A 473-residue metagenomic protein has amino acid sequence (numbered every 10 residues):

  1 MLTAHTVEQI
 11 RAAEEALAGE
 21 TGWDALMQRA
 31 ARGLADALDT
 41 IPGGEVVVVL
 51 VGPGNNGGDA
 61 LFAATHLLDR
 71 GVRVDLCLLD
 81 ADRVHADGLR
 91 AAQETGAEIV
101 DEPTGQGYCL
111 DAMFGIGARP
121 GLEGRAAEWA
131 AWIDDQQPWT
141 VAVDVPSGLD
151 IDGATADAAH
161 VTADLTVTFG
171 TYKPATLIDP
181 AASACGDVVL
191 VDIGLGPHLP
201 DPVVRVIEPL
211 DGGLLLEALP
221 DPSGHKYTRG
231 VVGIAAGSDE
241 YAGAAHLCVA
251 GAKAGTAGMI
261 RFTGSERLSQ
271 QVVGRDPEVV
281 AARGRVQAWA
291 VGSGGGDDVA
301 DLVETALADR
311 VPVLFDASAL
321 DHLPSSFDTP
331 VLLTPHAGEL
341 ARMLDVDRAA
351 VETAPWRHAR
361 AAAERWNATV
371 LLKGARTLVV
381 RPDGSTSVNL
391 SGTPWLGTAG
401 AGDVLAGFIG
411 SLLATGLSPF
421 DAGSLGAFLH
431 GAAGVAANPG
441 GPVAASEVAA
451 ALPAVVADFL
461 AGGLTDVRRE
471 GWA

Functional and structural regions predicted by a protein language model:
M1-L76, L165, P174-A317, D321-L332 (+2 more regions): Small-residue (G/A/S/T)-rich helix-start motifs and N-terminal tracts that mark the onset
A35-M113, G121-V143: Nucleotide and nucleotide-moiety/phosphate-recognizing core
V84, R125, A159, G400 (+1 more regions): Short acidic-hydrophobic sequence patches enriched in Asp/Glu that either
A92, D152, D466-V467: Intrinsically disordered, low-complexity, compositionally biased regions/tails
P103-G107, H160, R283, L307: A short, aliphatic-rich alpha-helical micro-motif
Q106-Y108, M113-R205: Internal gly/pro-rich beta-alpha loop/helix module that stabilizes soluble enzyme cofactors or their anionic handles
